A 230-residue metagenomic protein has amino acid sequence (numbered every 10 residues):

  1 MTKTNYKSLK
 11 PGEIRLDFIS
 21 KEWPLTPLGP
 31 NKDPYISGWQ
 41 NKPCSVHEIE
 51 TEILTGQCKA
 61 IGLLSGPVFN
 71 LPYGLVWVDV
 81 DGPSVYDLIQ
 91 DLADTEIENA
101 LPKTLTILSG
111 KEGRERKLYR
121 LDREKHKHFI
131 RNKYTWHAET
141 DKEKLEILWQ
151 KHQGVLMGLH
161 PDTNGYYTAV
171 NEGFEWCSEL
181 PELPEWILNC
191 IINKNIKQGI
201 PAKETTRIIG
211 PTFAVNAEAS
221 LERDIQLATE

Functional and structural regions predicted by a protein language model:
M1-V215, A219: Conserved phosphate/metal-binding and DNA-contacting active-site motifs used in DNA phosphodiester-bond processing
A217-E230: Short, intrinsically disordered, charge-balanced linker/junction segments flanking boundaries in proteins
